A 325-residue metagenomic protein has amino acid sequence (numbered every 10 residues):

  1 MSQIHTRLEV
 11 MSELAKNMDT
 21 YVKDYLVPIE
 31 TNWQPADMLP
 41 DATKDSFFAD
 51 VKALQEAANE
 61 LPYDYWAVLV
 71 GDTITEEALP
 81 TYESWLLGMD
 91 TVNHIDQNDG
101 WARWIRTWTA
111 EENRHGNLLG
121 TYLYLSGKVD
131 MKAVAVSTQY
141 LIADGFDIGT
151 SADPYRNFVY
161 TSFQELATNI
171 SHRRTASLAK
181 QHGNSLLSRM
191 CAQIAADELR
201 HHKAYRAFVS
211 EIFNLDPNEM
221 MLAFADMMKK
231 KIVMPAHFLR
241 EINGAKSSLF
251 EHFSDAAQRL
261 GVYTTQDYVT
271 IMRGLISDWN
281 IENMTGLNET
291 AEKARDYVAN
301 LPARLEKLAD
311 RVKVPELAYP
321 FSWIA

Functional and structural regions predicted by a protein language model:
M1-A325: Non-heme di-metal
